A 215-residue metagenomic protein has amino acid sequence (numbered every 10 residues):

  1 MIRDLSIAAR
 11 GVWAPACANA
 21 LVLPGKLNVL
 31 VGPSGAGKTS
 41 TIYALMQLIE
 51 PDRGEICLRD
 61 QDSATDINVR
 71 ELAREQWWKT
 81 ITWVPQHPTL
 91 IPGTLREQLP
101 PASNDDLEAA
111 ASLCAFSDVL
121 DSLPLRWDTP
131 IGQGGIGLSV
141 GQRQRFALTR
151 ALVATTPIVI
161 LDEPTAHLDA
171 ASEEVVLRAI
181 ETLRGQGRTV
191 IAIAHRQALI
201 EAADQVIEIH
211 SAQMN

Functional and structural regions predicted by a protein language model:
I2-P15, I56-L58: Conserved beta1/A-loop at the N-terminus of ABC ATPase nucleotide-binding domains
V29, E75-T89, I191: ABC nucleotide-binding domain signature
V31-P33: The feature captures the beta-strand-to-loop junction immediately N-terminal to the Walker
S40, Q98, T129-N215: ABC-family ATPase nucleotide-binding domain "signature/switch" substructure
M46: Helix-to-loop junction immediately C-terminal to a conserved catalytic motif
I49, T82-N104, I200: Conserved catalytic motifs of ABC-family nucleotide-binding domains
E55-K79: ABC ATPase NBD Q-loop/coupling interface
Q61, R96-G132, L177-R178: ABC ATPase nucleotide-binding domain helical subdomain, centered on the C-loop/LSGGQ "ABC signature"
